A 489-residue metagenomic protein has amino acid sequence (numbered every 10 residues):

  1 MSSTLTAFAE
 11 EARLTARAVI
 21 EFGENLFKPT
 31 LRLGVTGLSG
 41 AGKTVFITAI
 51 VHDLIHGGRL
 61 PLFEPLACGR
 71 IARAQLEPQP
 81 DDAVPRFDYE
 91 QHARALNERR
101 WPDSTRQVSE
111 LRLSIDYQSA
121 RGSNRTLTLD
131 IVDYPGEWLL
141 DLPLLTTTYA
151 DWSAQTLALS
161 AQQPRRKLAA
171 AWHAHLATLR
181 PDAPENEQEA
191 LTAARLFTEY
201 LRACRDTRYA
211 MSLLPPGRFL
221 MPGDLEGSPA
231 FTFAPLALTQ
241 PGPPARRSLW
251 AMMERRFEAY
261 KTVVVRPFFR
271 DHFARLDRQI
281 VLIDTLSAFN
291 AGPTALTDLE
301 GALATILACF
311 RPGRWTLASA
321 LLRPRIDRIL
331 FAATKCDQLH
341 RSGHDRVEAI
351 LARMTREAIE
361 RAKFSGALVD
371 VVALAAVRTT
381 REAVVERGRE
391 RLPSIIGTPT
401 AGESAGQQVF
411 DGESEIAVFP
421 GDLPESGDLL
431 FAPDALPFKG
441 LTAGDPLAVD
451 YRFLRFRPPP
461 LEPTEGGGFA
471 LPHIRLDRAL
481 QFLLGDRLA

Functional and structural regions predicted by a protein language model:
M1-F27: N-terminal pre-Walker A segment at the start of P-loop NTPase domains
V19-F22, F27, D53-R325, H340 (+3 more regions): Switch- and interface-adjacent substructures of P-loop NTPase systems
L33-V35: Hydrophobic anchor at the beta1->P-loop junction of P-loop NTPases
L38: P-loop (Walker A) phosphate-binding loop of NTP-binding proteins
A41-G42: Conserved glycine(s) of the Walker
F46-I47: Post-Walker A alpha-helix
A332-L339, V372-A383: Short, conserved secondary-structure transition motifs
Q338-K363: GTPase G-domain guanine-specificity segment
